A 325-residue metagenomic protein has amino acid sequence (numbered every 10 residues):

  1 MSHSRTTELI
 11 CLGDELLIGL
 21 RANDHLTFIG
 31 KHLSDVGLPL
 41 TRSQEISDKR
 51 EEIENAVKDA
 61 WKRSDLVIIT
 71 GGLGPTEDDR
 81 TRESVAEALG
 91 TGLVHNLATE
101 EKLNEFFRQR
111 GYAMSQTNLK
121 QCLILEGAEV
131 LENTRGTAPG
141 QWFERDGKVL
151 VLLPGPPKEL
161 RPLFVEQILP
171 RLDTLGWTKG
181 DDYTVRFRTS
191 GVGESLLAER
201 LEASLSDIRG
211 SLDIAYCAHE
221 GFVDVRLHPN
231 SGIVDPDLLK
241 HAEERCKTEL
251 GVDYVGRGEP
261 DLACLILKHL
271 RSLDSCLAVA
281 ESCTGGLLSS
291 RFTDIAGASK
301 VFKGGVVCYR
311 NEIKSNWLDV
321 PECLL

Functional and structural regions predicted by a protein language model:
S2-Q44, P236-D237: Glycine-rich phosphate/diphosphate-binding loop of Rossmann-like nucleotide-binding domains
T7-L9, L150, L277: Conserved hydrophobic helix-helix packing surfaces used for dimerization/oligomerization
D14-E15, G72-P75, G155-K158, G285: Short glycine-rich anion-binding loops that position phosphate/pyrophosphate groups of nucleotides and phosphorylated
R42-E52: Short beta->alpha junction loops
E52-N55, K62, D79-L175: Proline/glycine-rich low-complexity loops and linkers
E144-G221, H228, V234-L239: Accessory alpha-helical/coil subdomains and C-terminal extensions that flank or cap enzyme catalytic cores
V234-L325: Short alpha-helical segments enriched in small residues
